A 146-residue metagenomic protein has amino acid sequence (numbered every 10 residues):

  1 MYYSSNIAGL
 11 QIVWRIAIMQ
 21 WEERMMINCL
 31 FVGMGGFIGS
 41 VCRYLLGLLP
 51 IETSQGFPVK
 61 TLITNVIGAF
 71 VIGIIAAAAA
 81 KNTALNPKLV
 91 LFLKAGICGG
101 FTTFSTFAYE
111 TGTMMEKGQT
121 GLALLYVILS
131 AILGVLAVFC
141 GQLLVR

Functional and structural regions predicted by a protein language model:
Y2-R146: Membrane-interface helix-loop junctions in multi-pass transporters/channels
